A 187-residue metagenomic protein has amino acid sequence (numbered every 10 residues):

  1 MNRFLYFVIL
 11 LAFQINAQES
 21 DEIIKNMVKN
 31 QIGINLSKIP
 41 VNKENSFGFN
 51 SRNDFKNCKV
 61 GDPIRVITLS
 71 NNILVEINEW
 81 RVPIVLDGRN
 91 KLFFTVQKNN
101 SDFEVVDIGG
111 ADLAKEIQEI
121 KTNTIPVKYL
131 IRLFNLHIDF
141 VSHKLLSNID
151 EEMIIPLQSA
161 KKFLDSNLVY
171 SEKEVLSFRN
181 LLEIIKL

Functional and structural regions predicted by a protein language model:
F4-F13: Sec-dependent N-terminal signal peptides
F7, E19-E22, E79, N100: A near-ubiquitous, low-amplitude feature marking generic local secondary-structure context
A12, A17, V96: Lipid deacylating catalytic domains
Q14, Q31-G33, P40, L168-V169 (+1 more regions): Short, flexible coil/linker elements and helix-boundary hinge sites characteristic of intrinsically disordered
Q18-L69, I108-P126: Short, non-transmembrane alpha-helical segments in secretory-pathway proteins
F47-N99, D139-L145: Exposed beta-strand-loop-beta-strand "reactive/processing" segments of non-cytosolic proteins
N90-I138, L146-L187: A short, surface-exposed interaction/processing loop segment used at functional sites
